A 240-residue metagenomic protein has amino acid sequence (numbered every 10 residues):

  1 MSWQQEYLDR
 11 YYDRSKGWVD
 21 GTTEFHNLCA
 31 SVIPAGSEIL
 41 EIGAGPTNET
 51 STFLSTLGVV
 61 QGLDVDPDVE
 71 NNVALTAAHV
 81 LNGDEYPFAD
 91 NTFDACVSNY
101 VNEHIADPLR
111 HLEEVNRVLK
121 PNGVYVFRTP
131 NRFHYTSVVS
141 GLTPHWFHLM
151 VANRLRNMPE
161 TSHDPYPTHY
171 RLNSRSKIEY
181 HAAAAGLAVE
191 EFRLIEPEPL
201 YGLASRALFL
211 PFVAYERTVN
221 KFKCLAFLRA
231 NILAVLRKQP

Functional and structural regions predicted by a protein language model:
M1-A89, A95-N99, L112, R229-I232: Conserved N-terminal segment of class I S-adenosyl-L-methionine
P34, I105-A106, L119-P121: Helix-to-beta-strand junctions that scaffold the AdoMet/dcAdoMet cofactor pocket in Class I SAM-dependent enzymes
E38, N122-V124: Short glycine-centered segments of the SAM/dcSAM-binding site in methyltransferase folds
T52-F53, R117, H181: Alpha-helical scaffold elements within enzyme catalytic domains, especially in hydrolases
P87-A89, A106, S174: GHKL-family ATP-binding catalytic core of two-component histidine kinases
N91, N122, K238-P240: Short loop segments at secondary-structure junctions
Y100-H104: A short His-aromatic
L109-R110, E114, V124-R237: S-adenosyl-L-methionine-dependent methyltransferase catalytic module, highlighting the catalytic core
